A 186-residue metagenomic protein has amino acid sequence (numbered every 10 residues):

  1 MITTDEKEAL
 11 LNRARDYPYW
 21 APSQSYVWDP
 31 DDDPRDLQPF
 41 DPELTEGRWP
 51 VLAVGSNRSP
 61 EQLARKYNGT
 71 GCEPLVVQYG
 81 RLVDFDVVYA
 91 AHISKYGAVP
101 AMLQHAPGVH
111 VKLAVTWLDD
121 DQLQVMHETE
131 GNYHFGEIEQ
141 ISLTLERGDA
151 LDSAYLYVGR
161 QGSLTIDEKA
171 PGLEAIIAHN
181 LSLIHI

Functional and structural regions predicted by a protein language model:
M1-A9, V76-E168: Aromatic/basic micro-patches that form nucleic-acid/chromatin recognition or nuclease catalytic surfaces
M1-P50, V54-Y67, G71-G80, D86 (+1 more regions): GIY-YIG nuclease catalytic motif and its immediate N-terminal context
A64, L123-H127, E174: Generic detector of well-ordered alpha-helical segments enriched in charged/polar residues, highlighting helical
N68-G69, Q104, L173: General N-terminal targeting signals
E168-I177: C-terminal, charged low-complexity interaction regions
I184-I186: Conserved small/polar residues in nucleotide/adenosyl-binding loops
